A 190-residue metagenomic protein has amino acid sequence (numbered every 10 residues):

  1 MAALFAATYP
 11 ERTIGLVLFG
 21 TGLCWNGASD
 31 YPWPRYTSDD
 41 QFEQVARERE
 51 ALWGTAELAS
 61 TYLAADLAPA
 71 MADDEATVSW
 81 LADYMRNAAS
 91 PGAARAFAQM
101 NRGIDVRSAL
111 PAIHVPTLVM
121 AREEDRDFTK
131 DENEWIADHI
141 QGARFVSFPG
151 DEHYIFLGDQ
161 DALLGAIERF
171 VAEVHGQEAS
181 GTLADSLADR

Functional and structural regions predicted by a protein language model:
M1-G176: Ligand-binding pocket scaffold of soluble enzyme catalytic domains
R169-R190: Intrinsically disordered or compositionally simple regulatory linkers and C-terminal tails in signal-transduction
